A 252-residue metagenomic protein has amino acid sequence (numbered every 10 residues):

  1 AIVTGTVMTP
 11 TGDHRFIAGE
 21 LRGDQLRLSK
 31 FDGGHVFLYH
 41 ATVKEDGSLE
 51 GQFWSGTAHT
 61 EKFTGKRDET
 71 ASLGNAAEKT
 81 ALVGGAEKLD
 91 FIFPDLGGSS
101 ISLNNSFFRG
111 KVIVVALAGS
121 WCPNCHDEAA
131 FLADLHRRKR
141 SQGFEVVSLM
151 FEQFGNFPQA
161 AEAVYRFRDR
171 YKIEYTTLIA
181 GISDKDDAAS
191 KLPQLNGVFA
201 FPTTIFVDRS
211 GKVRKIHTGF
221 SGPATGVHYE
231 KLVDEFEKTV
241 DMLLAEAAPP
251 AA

Functional and structural regions predicted by a protein language model:
A1-E45, E50-F53: Central antiparallel beta-sheet cores of small beta-barrel/beta-sandwich binding domains
W54, A58-P94, F108-G110: N-proximal helix/coil linker or "cap" segments that precede and/or mark the start of modular domains
F91-I113, H136-K139: A short beta-strand-turn-helix
S102-H126, L132, V146-L149: Short active-site neighborhood of thiol/selenol oxidoreductases, capturing the structured segment around
D127-K172, D184-K191: Structural microenvironment flanking redox-active thiols in thiol-disulfide oxidoreductases
K172-T176, P193-I205: Structural micro-motif
A200-A252: Thiol-/selenol-based redox modules, centered on thioredoxin-like and closely related oxidoreductase domains
